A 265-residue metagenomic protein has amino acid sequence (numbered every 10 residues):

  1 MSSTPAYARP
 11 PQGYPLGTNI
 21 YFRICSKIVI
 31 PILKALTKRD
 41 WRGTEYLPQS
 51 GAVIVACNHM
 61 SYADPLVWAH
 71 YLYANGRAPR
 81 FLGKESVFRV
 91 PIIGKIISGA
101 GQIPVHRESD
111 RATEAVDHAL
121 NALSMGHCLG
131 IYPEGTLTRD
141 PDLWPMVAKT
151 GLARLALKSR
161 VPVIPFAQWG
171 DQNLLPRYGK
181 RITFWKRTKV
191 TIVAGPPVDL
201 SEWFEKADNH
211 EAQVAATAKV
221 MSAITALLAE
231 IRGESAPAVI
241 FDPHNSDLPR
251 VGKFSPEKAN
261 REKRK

Functional and structural regions predicted by a protein language model:
S2-G43, Q49, P91-A100: A transmembrane-helix-recognition feature enriched in membrane-embedded lipid enzymes and envelope glyco-/phospholipid
S2-Y21, T113-K265: Non-catalytic C-terminal accessory region of glycerolipid acyltransferases and related lyso-lipid remodeling enzymes
K27, R42, V67, I92 (+2 more regions): Short Gly/charged-rich anion-binding patches and loops
V29, G99-H106, G135-R139: Short, basic, glycine/proline-bearing loop/turn elements
T37, S86, S109-T113, P145-M146: A conditional alpha-helix N-cap/helix-loop micro-motif detector
G43, N58, G83-K84, G101 (+2 more regions): A secondary-structure boundary/capping signal
P48-S109: Catalytic core of membrane glycerolipid acyltransferases/transacylases, capturing the structured, soluble-facing
